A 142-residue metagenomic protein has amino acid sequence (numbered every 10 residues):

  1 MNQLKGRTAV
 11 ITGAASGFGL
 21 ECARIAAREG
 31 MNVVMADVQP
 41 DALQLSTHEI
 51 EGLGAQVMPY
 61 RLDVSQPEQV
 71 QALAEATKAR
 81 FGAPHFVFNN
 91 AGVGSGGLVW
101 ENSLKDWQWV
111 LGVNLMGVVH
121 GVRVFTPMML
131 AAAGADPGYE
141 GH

Functional and structural regions predicted by a protein language model:
N2-V34: Canonical Rossmann dinucleotide-binding motif of NAD(H)/NADP(H)-dependent dehydrogenases/reductases, specifically
R7, A55-Q56, A83-P84, M129-H142: Active-site loop of short-chain dehydrogenase/reductase
E29-L45: Conserved glycine-rich Rossmann-like NAD(P)H-binding loop of the short-chain dehydrogenase/reductase
P40-D41, Y60-A72, L104: The beta1-alpha1 cofactor-binding region of Rossmann-like NAD(H)/NADP(H)-dependent oxidoreductases
L53-Q56, A76-N89, S95: A glycine-rich helix->loop->beta "capping" turn within Rossmann-like NAD(P)(H)-dependent oxidoreductase domains
L98-V99, S103-Q108: Substrate-binding pocket helix/loop in short-chain dehydrogenase/reductase
V122-R123: A short, exposed helix-loop element centered on a Lys and neighboring polar residues
